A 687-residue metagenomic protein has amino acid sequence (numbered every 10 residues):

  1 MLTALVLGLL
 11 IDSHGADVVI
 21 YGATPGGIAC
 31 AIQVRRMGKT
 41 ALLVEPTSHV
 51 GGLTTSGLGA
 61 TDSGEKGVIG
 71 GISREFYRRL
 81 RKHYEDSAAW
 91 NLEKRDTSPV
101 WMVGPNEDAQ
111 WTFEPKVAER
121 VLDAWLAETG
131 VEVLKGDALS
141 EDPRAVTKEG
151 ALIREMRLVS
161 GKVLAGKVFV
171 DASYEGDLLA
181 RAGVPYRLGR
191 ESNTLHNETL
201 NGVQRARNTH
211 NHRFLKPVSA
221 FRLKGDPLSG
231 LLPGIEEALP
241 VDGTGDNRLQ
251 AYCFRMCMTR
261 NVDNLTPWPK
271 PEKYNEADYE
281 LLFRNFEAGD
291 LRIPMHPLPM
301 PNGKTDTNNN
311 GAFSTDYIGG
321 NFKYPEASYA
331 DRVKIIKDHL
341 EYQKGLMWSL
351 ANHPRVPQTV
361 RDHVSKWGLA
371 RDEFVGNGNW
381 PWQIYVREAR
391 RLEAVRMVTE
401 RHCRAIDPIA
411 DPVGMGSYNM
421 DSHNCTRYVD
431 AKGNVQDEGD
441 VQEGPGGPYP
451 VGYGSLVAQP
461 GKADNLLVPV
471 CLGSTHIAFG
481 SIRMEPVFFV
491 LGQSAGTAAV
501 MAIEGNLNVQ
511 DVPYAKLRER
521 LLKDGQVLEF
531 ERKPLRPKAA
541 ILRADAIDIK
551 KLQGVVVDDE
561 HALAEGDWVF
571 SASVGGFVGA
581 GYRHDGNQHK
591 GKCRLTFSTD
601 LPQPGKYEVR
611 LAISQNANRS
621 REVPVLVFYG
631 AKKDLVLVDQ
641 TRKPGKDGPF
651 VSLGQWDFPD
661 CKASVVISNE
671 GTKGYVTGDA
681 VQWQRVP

Functional and structural regions predicted by a protein language model:
L2-L10: Sec-dependent N-terminal signal peptides
S13-T24: Beta1/beta-strand and adjacent pyrophosphate-binding region of the FAD-binding site in flavoprotein oxidoreductases
G15-D17, M37-A41, T129-E132, A151-L152 (+5 more regions): Loop/turn elements at helix/coil->beta-strand transitions in domains of secreted/extracellular proteins
G27: N-terminal Rossmann-fold NAD(P) dinucleotide-binding loop
V34: Aromatic pocket-lining residues of Rossmann-like dinucleotide-binding sites
K39-T40, E45-E149, R187, H196-N197: Conserved N-terminal/central alpha/beta ligand/cofactor-binding core
E119, R154-E155, K162-V168, A172-A544: Flavin (FAD/FMN)-binding glycine-rich loop and adjacent Rossmann-like elements that form
L542-P687: Extracytoplasmic
